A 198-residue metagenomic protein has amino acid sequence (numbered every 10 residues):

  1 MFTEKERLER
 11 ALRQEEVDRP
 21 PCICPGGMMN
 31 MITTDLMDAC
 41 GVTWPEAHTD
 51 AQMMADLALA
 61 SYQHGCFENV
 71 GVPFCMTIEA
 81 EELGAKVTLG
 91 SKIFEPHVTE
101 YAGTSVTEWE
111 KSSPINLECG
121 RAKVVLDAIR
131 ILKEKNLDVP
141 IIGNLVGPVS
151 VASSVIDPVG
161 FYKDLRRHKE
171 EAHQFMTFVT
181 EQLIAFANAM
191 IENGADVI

Functional and structural regions predicted by a protein language model:
M1-S91, D127, I131: N-terminal basic, low-complexity leaders that serve as flexible interaction/assembly modules and, when applicable, as
P21-I23, N69-G71, D138-I142, D196-I198: Structural preference for beta-strand elements that scaffold enzyme active sites
E82-N193: Active-site-proximal, glycine-rich beta->alpha crossover segments in alpha/beta enzymes that shape flexible
